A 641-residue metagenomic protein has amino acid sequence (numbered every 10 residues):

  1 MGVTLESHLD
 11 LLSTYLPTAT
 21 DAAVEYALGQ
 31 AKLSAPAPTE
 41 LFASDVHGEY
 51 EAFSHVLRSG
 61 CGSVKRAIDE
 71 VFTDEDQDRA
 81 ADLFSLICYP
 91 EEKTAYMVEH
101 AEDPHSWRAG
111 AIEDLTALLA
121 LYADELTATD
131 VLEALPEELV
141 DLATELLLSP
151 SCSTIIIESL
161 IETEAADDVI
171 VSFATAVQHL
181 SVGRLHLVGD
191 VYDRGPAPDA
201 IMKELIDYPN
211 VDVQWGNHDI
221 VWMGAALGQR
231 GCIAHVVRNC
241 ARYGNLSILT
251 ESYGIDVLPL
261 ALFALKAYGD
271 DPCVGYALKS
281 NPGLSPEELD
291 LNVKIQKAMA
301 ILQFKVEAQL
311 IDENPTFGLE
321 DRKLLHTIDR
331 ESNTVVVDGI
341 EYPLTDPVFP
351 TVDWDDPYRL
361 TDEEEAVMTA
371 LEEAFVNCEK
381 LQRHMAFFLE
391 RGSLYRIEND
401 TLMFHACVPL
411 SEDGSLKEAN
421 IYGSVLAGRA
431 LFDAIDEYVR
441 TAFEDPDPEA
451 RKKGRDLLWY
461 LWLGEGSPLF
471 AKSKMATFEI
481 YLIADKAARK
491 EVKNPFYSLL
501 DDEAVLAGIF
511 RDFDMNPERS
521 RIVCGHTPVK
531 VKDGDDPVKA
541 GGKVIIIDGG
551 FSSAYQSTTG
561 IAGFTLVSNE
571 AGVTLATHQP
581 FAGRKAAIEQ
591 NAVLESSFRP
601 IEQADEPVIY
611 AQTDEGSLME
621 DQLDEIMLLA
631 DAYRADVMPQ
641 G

Functional and structural regions predicted by a protein language model:
M1-G641: Feature recognizes metal-dependent phosphohydrolase scaffolds
